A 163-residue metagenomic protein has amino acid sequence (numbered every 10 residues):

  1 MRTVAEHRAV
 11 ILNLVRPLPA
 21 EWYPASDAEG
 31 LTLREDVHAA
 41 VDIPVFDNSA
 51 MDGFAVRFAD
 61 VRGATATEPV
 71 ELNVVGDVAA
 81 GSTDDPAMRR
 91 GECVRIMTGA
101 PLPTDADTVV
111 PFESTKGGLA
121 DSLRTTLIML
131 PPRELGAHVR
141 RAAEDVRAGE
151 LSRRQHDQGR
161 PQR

Functional and structural regions predicted by a protein language model:
M1-E68, R95, R141: Short, low-complexity N-terminal leaders and the immediately following helix N-cap/first helix
A55-R163: Short, glycine/charged-enriched hinge/interface segments at domain edges or termini
